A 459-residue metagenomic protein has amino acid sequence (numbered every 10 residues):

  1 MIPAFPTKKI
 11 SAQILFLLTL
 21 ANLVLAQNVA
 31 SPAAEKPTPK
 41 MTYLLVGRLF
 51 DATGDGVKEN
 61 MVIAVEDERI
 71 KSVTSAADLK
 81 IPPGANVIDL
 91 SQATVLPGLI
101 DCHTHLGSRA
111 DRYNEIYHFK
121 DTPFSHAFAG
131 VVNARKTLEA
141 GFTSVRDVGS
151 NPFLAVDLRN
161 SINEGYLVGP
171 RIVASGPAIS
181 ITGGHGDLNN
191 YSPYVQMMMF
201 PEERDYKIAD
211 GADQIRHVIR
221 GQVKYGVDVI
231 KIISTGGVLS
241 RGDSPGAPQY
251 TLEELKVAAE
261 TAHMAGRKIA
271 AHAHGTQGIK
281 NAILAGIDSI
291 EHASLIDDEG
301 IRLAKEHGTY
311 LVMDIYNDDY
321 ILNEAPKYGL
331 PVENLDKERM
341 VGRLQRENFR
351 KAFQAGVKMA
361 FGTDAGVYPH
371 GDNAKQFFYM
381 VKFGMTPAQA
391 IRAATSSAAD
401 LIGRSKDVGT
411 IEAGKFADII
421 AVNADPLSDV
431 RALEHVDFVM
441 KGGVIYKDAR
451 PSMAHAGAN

Functional and structural regions predicted by a protein language model:
S31-A33, L49-V62, S75-A76, T386-I391 (+1 more regions): Acidic, glycine-enriched loop/beta-strand segments at the rims of small-molecule binding/catalytic pockets
L49, T53-L96: Histidine-rich, glycine-flanked metal-binding segment
A93-Y166, I181-N190, E253, Q277 (+1 more regions): Metal-associated gating/positioning segment near the N- to mid-region
S108-H126, R135, T182-R204, V238-L252 (+1 more regions): Active-site gating loops and adjacent loop-to-helix segments of metal-dependent hydrolytic enzymes
A110-Y113, A155, H185, S240-G242 (+6 more regions): Histidine/acidic-residue-rich catalytic or RNA/ligand-binding cores of hydrolases and nuclease-related proteins
H118, M264, K268, G329-E333 (+1 more regions): His/Asp/Glu-enriched, well-ordered alpha-helical/loop segment that forms or immediately abuts the divalent-metal
A129-A155, V168-A178, V227-S240, K268 (+3 more regions): Divalent metal-dependent hydrolysis catalytic cores, especially in the metallo-beta-lactamase
N160, E164-A178, G246-A271, G308 (+1 more regions): Alpha-helix-loop-beta-strand connector modules within alpha/beta enzyme cores
